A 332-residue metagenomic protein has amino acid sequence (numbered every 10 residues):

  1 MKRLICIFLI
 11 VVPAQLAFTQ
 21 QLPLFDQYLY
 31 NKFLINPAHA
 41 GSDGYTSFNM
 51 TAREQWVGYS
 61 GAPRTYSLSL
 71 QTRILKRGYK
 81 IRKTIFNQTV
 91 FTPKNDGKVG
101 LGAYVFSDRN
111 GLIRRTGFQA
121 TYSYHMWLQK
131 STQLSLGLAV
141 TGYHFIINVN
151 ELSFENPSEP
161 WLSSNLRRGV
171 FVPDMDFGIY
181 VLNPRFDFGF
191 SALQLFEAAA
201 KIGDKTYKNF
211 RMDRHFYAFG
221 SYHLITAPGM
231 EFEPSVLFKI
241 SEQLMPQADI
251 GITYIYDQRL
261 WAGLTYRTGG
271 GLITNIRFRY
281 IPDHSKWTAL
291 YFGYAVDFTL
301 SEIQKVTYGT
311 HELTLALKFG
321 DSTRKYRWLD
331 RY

Functional and structural regions predicted by a protein language model:
M1-I5, Y332: Short, Lys/Arg-enriched, disordered terminal segments
L4-A14: Sec-dependent N-terminal signal peptides
Q15-T19: Sec/Tat signal peptide C-region and signal peptidase I cleavage site
Q20-Y332: Subset of outer-membrane beta-barrel
